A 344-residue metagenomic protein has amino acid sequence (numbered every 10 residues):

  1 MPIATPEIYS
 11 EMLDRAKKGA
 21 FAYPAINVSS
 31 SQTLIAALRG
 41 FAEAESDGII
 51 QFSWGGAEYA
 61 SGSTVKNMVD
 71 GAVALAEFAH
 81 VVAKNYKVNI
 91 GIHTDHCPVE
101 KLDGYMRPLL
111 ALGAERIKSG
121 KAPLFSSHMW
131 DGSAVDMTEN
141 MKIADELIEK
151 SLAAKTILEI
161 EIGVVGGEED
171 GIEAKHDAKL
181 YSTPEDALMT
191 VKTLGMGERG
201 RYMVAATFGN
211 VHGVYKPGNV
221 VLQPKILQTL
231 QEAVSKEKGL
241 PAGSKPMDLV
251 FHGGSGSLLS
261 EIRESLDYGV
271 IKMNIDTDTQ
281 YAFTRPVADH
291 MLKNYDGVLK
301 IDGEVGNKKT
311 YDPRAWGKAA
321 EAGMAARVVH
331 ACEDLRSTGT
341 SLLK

Functional and structural regions predicted by a protein language model:
E7-R15, S31-K66, D70-K87, V99-K245 (+2 more regions): Alpha/beta enzyme core
R15-G19, Y23, V28: N-terminal signal-anchor module of multipass membrane proteins
A25-N27, I49-Q51, G91-H93: Short, conserved beta-strand segments within well-ordered enzyme catalytic domains that often line or immediately flank
I26-N27, S133, H176-K179, K216-N219 (+3 more regions): Glycine- and other small-residue-rich loops at beta-strand/loop junctions that grip anionic moieties
V28, I92-P98, M247-S257: Glycine-rich beta-to-alpha transition loops that act as phosphate-gripper elements at the mouths of alpha/beta enzyme
A83-K84, V211, K216, I226 (+2 more regions): Catalytic-face loop-and-helix region of soluble metabolic enzyme cores
K293-K344: Extended, intrinsically disordered, low-complexity segments
